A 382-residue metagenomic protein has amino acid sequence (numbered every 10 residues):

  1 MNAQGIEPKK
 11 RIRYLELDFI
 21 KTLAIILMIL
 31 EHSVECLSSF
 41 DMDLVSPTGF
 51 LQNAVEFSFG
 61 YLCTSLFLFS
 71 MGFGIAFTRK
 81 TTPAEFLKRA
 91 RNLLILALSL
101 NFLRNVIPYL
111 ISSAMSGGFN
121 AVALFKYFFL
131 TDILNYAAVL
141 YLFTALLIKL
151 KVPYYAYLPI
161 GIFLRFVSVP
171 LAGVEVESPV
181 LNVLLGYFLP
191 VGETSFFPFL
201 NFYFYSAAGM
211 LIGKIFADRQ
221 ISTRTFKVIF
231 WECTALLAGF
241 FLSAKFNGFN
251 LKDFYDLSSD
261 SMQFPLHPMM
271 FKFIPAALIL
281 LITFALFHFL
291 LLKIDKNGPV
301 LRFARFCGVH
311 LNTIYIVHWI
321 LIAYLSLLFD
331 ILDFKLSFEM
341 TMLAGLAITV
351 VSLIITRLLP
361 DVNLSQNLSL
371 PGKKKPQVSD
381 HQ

Functional and structural regions predicted by a protein language model:
M1-Q382: Alpha-helical transmembrane segments and their immediate juxtamembrane cytosolic regions
